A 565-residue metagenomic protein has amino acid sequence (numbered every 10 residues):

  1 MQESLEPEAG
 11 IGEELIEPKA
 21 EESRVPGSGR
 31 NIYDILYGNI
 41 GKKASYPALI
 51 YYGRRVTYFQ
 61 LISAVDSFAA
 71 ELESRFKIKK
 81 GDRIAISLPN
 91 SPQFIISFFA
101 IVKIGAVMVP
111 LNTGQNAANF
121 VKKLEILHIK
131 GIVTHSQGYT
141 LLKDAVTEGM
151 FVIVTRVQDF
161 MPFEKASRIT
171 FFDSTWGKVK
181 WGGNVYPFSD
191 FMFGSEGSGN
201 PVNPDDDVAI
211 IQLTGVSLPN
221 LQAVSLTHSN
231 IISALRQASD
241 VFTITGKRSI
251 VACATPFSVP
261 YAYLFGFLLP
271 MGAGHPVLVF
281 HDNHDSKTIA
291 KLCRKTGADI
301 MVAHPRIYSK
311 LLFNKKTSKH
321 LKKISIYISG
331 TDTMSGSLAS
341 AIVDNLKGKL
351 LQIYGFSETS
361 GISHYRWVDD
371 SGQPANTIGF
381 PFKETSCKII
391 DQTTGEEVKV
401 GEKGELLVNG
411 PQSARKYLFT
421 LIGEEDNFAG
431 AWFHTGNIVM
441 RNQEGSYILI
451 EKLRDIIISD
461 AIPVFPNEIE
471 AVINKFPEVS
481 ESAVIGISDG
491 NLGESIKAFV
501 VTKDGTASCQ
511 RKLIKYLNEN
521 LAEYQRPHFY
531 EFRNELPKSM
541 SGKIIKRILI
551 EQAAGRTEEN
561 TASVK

Functional and structural regions predicted by a protein language model:
S28, S45-K79, A85, P89-S91 (+3 more regions): Conserved AMP-binding/adenylate-forming core of the ANL superfamily
T57-F59, N200-P201, A209-R236: Conserved AMP-binding A3 loop
Q115, K122-K123, I132-S136, G410 (+6 more regions): AMP-binding/adenylate-forming catalytic core of the ANL superfamily
T155, L521-I544, A562-K565: AMP-binding/adenylate-forming catalytic domain of the ANL superfamily
W176, A298-A303, L312-Q373, S386: Gly/Ser/Thr-rich phosphate-binding loop
W176-L213, N220, T243-I250: Conserved pre-ATP/AMP-binding loop-to-beta segment of ANL
I232-I250, S258-I300: Conserved AMP-binding/adenylation subdomain of ANL enzymes
F380-E384, E396-D426, I462-V464: Conserved ATP/PPi-binding loop(s) of AMP-dependent carboxylate-activating enzymes
